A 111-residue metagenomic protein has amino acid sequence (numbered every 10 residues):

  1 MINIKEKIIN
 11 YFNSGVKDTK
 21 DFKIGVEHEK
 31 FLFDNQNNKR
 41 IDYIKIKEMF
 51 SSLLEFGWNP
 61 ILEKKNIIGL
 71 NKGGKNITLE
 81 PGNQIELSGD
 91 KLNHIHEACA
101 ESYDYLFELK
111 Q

Functional and structural regions predicted by a protein language model:
M1-Q111: ATP/Mg2+-dependent ligation/transfer catalytic cores
